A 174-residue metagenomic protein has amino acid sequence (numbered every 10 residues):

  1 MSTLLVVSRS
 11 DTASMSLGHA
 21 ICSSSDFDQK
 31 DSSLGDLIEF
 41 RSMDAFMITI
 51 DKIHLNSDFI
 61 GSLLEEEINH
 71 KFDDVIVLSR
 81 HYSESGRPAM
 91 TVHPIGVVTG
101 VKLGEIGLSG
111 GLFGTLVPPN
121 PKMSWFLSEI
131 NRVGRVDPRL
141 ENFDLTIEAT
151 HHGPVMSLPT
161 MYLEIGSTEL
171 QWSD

Functional and structural regions predicted by a protein language model:
M1-H151, V155, T168-E169: N-terminal catalytic or cofactor-binding beta/alpha core of small enzyme domains
P159-I165: A short beta-strand motif that forms the metal-chelation/ATP-contact edge of phosphoryl-transfer active sites
I165-S173: A generic structural motif
